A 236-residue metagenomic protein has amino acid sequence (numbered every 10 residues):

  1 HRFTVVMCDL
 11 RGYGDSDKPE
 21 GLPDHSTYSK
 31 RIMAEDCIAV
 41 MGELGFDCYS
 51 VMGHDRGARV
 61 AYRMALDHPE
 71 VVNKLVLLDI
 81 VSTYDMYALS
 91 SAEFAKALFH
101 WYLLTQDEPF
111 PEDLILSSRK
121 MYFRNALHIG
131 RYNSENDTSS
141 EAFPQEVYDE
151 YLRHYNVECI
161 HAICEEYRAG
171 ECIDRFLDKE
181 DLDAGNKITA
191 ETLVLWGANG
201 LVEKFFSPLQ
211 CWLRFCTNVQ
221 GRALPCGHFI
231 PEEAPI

Functional and structural regions predicted by a protein language model:
V6, Y13-M52, R56-A223, P231: Flexible "cap/lid" subdomain of the alpha/beta-hydrolase fold that forms the substrate-access gate
C226-I236: Catalytic histidine-centered segment of alpha/beta-hydrolase-like enzymes
